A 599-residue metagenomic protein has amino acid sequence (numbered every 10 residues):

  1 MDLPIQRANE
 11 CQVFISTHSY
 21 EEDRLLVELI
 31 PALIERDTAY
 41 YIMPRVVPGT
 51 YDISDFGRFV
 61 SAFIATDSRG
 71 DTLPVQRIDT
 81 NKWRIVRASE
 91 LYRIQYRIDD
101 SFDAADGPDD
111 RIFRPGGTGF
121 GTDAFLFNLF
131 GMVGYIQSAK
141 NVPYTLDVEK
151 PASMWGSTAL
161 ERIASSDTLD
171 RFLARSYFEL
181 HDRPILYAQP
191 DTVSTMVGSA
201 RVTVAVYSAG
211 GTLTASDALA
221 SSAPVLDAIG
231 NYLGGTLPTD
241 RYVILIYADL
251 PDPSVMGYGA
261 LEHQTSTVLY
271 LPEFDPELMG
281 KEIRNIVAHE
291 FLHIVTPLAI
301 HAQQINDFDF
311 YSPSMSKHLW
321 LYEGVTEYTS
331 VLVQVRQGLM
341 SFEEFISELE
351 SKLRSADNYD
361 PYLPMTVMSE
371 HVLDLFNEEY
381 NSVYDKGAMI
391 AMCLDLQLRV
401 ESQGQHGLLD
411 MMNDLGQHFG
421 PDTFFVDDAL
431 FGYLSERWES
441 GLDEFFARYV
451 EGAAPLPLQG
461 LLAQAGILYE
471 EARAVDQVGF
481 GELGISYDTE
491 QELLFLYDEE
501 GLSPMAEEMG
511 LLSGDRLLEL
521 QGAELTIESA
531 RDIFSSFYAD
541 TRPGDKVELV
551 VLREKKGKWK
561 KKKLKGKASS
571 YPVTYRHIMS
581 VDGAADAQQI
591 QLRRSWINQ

Functional and structural regions predicted by a protein language model:
M1-V46, L126-L129: Early extracytoplasmic/domain-onset interaction patches
Q12, R24-E28, T38-Y40, L91-R93 (+5 more regions): Intrinsic-disorder/low-complexity, polar/charged segments enriched in Ser/Thr/Lys/Arg/Asp/Glu/Gln
L29, D191-H318: Juxtacatalytic substrate-recognition/specificity segment
I30, I53-A62, T66-D227, N231-T239 (+1 more regions): Non-catalytic architectural context of zinc metalloproteases
V46, I64-D71, P151, G522-E524 (+1 more regions): Change "in extracellular beta-sheet-rich domains … of secreted and cell-surface proteins" to "in beta-sheet-rich domains
S54, K140, T212-P224, E277-E282 (+11 more regions): Soluble non-cytosolic domains of exported or imported proteins
F63, I229, L321-V333: An active-site-proximal "capping" alpha-helix that borders the catalytic cofactor pocket
S330-V331, L339-Q599: C-terminal recognition in membrane/secretory proteostasis and scaffolding
